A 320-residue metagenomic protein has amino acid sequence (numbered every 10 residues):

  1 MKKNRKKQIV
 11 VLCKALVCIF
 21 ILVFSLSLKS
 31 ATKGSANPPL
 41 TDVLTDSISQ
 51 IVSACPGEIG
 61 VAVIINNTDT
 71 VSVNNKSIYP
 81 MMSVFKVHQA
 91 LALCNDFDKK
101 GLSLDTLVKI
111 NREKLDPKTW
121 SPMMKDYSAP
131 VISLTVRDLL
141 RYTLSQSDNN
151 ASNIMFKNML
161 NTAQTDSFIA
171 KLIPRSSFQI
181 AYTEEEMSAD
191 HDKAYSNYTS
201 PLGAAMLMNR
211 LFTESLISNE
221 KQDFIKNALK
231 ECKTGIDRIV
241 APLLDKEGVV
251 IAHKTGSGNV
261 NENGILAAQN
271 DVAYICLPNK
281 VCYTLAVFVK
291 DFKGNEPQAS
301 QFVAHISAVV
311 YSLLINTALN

Functional and structural regions predicted by a protein language model:
Q8, K33-C55, K157-N158, T162-A163 (+2 more regions): Structured C-terminal helix/loop/strand segments within mature extracytoplasmic catalytic/sensor domains
A15-S25: Bacterial N-terminal signal peptides
V23-A36: Bacterial Sec-dependent signal peptides at the C-terminal "C-region" and cleavage site
A54-Y79: Short, conserved catalytic-motif segment at the N-terminal edge
E58, N153-L216: Mid-domain, small-residue-enriched loop/turn segments at the edges of structured enzyme/sensor domains
P80-I110, T143, L285: Active-site SXXK
L104-M123, M159-L160, A228: Acidic helix-start/capping segments at beta-turn-to-alpha-helix junctions
L115-N153: Conserved catalytic neighborhood of penicillin-recognizing serine enzymes
